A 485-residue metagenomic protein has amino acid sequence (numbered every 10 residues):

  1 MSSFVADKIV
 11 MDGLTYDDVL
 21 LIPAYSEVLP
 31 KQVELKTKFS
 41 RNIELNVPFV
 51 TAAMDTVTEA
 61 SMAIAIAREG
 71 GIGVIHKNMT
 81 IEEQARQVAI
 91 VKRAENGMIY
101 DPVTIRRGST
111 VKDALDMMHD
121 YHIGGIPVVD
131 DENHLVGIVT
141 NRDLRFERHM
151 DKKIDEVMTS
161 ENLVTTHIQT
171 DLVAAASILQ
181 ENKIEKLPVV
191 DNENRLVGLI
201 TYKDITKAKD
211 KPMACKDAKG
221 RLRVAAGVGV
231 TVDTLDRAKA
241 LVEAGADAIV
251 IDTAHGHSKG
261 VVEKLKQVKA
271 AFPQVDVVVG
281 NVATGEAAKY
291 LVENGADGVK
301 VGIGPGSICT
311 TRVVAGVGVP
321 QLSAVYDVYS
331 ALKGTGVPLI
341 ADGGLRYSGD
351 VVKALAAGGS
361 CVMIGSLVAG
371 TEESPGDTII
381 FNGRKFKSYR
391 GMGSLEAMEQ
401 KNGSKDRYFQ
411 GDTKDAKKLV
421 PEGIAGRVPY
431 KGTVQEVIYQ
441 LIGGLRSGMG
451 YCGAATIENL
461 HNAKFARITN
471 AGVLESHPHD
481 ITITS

Functional and structural regions predicted by a protein language model:
M1-Y25, I105-R106, H167, G227 (+2 more regions): Alpha/beta catalytic cores of nucleotide-metabolism and tRNA/nucleoside-modifying enzymes
K31, T80-A89, E147-D151, R195-C215 (+5 more regions): Active-site-adjacent beta->alpha loops and helix N-cap segments on the catalytic face of soluble alpha/beta enzymes
K31-N46, A52-M54, E83-Y121, V128-D130 (+5 more regions): Bateman/CBS regulatory modules and CBS-like beta-alpha motifs in cytosolic regions of diverse proteins
E44-T51, G97-P102, E161, D217-G227 (+3 more regions): Short beta-strand/loop segments at the ligand-binding rim of alpha/beta enzyme cores
S61-I64, D236-A244, V277, A283-V301 (+2 more regions): Catalytic cores of alpha/beta
R68-E83, A246-S258, D297-A315, L345-I379: Glycine-rich phosphate-binding active-site loops on the catalytic face of alpha/beta enzymes
V74-N78, T104-I105, G125-P127, T165-T166 (+6 more regions): Catalytic beta/alpha-barrel core
K77-V91, V128, E132-R148, L179 (+3 more regions): Terminal amphipathic helices with adjacent charged low-complexity linkers/tails
